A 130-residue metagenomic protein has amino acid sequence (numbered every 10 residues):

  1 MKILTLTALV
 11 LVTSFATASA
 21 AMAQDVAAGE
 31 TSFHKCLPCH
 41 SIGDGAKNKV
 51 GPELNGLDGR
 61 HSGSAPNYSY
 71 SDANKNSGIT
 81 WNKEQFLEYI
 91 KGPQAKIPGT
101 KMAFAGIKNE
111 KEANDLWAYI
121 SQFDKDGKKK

Functional and structural regions predicted by a protein language model:
M1-D25, Y119-K130: Post-cleavage N-terminal segment of exported redox proteins
T17-F33, G43-G45: Electrostatic cytochrome c docking/interface patches
H34-I42, L116: The canonical Cys-X-X-Cys-His
H40-A46, G59-R60: Detector for the c-type heme attachment site
N48-E53: Short cysteine/histidine-rich zinc-coordinating motifs and their immediately flanking basic loops
L57, H61-S64, P93-I97: A short secondary-structure junction motif
S64-E84: Short Fe-S-cluster ligation motifs
T80-K130: C-terminal capping alpha-helices of c-type cytochrome domains
